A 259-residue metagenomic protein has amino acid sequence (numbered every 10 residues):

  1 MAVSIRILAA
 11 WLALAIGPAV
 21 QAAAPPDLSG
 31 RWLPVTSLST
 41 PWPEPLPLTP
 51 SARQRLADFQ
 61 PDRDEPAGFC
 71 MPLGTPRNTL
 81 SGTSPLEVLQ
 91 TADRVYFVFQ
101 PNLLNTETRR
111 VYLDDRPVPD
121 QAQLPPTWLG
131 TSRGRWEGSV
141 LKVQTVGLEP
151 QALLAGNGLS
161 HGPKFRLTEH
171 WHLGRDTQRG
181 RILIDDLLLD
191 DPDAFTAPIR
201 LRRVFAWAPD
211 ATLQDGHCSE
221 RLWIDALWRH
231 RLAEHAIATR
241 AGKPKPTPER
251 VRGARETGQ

Functional and structural regions predicted by a protein language model:
M1-S4: N-terminal secretory signal peptides that target proteins for export/translocation
R6-P18: Bacterial N-terminal signal peptides
A22-Q259: PEST-like low-complexity, intrinsically disordered acidic/proline/serine-rich tracts that flank trafficking/processing
